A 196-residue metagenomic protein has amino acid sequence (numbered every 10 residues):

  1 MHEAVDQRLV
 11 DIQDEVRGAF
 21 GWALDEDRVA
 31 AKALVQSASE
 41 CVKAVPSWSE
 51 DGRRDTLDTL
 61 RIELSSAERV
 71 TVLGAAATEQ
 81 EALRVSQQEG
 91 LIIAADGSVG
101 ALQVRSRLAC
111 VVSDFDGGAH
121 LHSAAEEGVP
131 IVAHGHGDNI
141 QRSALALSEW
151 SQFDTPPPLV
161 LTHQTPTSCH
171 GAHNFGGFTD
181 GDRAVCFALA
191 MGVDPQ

Functional and structural regions predicted by a protein language model:
M1-V70, T78-R84: N-terminal donor/sugar-recognition subdomains of glycan-related enzymes, prototypically the membrane-proximal stem
V70-G74, S86-I93: Extracellular/luminal Protease-associated
V72-A77, G177-D180, P195-Q196: Glycine-rich anion-binding loop/nest that anchors nucleotide
G74, E81-S86, Q103-R105: Short, glycine/acidic-enriched capping/hinge loops at junctions between secondary-structure elements
A77-T78, V99: Short active-site-proximal "capping" loops at secondary-structure junctions
G90-L91, G97-V193: Acidic/Gly/His-enriched mid-domain segments of enzyme catalytic cores or analogous surface patches that mediate
